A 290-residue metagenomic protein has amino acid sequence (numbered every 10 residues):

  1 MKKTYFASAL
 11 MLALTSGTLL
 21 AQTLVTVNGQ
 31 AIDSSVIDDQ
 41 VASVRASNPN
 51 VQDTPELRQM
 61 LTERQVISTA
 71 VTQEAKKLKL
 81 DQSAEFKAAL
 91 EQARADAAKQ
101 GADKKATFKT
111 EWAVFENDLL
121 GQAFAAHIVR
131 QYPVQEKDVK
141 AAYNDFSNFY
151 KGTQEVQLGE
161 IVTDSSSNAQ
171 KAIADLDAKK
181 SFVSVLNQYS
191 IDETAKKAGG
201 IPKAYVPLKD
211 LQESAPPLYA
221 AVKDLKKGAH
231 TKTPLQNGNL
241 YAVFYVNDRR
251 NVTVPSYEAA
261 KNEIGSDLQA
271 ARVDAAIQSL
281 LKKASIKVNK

Functional and structural regions predicted by a protein language model:
M1-A21: Gram-negative bacterial Sec-dependent N-terminal signal peptides
L20-F115, A275, K290: N-terminal targeting/tethering segments
Q22-A46, V66-A75, L119, A142-Y143 (+5 more regions): FKBP-type peptidyl-prolyl cis-trans isomerase
I32, V36, E56-L61, Q65-V66 (+18 more regions): Extracytoplasmic/secreted proteins, especially bacterial periplasmic and envelope-associated proteins
N48-P55, G152, A172-P216, L235-N237 (+1 more regions): Peptidyl-prolyl cis-trans isomerase
A95-K104, Y150-G152, E193-A198: Secretory-pathway/luminal and periplasmic proteins that interact with or process carbohydrate-rich
K105, E116, A126-V156, N187: Acidic/polar surface patches and capping/hinge elements
Y219-A275, K287-K290: C-terminal soluble interaction/assembly domains
